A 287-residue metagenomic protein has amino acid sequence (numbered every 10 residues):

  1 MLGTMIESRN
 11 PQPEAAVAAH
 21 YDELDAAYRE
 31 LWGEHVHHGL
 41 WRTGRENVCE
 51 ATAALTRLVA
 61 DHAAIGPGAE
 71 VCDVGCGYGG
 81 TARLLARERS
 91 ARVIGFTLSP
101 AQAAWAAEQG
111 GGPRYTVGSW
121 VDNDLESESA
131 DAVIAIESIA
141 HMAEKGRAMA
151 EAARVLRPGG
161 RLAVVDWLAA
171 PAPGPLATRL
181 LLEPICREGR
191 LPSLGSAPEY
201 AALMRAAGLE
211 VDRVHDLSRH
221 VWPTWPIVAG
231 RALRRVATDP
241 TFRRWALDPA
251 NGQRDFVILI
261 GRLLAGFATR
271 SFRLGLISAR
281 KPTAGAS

Functional and structural regions predicted by a protein language model:
M1-E30: N-terminal auxiliary segments of SAM/dcSAM-dependent transferases
H35-R42, E46-P67: Conserved alpha-helix/loop element of class I SAM-dependent methyltransferases that forms part of the SAM/SAH-binding
C72, Y78-D122: Class I SAM-dependent methyltransferase SAM/SAH-binding core
V121-V133: A short acidic, Gly/Pro-enriched loop at the edge of an enzyme's catalytic core that lines a small-molecule cofactor
G146-R161: A short glycine-rich, Lys/Arg-flanked "PGG" loop and its adjoining helix->strand segment in the class I
L168-P192, M204: Short, glycine-/aromatic-enriched active-site segment of Class I SAM-dependent methyltransferases
P192-G208, V214: Short alpha-helix
H215-S287: Conserved Class I S-adenosyl-L-methionine
